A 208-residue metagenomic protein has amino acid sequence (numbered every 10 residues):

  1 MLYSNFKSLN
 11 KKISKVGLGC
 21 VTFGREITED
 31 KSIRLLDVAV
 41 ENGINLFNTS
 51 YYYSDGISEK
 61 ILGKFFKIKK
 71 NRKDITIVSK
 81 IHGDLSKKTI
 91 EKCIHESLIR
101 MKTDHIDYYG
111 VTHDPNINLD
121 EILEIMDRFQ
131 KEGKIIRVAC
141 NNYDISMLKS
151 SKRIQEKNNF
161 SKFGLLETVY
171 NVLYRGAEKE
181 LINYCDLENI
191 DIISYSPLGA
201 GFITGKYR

Functional and structural regions predicted by a protein language model:
M1-I75, K131: N-terminal binding-site loop/beta-alpha segment at the start of enzyme catalytic domains that lines or forms
F6, L18, S32, A39 (+9 more regions): Conserved, mostly hydrophobic/aromatic
K11-V16, G43-L46, N71-I75, T103-D107 (+4 more regions): Short, well-ordered coil/turn segments that N-cap beta-strands
G19, S50-Y53, Y109-T112, N141 (+1 more regions): Conserved residues at the C-terminal ends of beta-strands
G19-D30, K80-T89, V111-I117: Active-site mouth loops of central-metabolism enzymes
I27-V40, L85-K102, L119-E124, I145-R153: Short, acidic/polar
K73-D84, Y108-T112, L166-V169: A short, structured active-site edge motif that brings together acidic residues
D114-R208: Beta/alpha (TIM)-barrel catalytic core signal, keyed to glycine-rich beta->alpha loops juxtaposed to Asp/Glu that bind
